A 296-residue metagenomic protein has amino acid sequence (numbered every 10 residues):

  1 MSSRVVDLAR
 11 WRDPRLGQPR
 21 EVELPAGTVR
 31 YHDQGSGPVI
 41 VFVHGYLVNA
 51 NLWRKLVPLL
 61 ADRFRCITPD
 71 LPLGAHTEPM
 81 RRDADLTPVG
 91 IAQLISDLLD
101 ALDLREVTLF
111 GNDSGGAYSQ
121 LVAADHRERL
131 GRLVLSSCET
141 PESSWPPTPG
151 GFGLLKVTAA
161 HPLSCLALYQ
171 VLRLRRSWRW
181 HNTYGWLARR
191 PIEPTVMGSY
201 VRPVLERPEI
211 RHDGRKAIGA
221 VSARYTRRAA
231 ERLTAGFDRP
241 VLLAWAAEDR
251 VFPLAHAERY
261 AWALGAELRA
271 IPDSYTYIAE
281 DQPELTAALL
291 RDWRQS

Functional and structural regions predicted by a protein language model:
S3-Q18, G27-V29, I67, G74-E106 (+3 more regions): Flexible "cap/lid" subdomain of the alpha/beta-hydrolase fold that forms the substrate-access gate
E23-P25, D33-G35, I40, A235-G236: Short, flexible hinge/linker loops that cap or flank conserved catalytic cores
P25, Q34, P69, I271-D273: Conserved beta-strand termini and adjacent loop/short-helix elements that scaffold enzyme active sites in alpha/beta
R30-E78: Conserved HGGG/HGGXW glycine-rich cap/lid loop of the alpha/beta-hydrolase fold
G45, D113, E280-D281: Conserved acidic functional residues
V48, K55, L86, G90 (+2 more regions): Residue-level signal for the nucleotide or nucleotide-sugar donor/cofactor binding architecture
N51, K55, P146, A255 (+2 more regions): Generic recognition of short, well-ordered alpha-helical segments
S274-A287: Catalytic histidine-centered segment of alpha/beta-hydrolase-like enzymes
